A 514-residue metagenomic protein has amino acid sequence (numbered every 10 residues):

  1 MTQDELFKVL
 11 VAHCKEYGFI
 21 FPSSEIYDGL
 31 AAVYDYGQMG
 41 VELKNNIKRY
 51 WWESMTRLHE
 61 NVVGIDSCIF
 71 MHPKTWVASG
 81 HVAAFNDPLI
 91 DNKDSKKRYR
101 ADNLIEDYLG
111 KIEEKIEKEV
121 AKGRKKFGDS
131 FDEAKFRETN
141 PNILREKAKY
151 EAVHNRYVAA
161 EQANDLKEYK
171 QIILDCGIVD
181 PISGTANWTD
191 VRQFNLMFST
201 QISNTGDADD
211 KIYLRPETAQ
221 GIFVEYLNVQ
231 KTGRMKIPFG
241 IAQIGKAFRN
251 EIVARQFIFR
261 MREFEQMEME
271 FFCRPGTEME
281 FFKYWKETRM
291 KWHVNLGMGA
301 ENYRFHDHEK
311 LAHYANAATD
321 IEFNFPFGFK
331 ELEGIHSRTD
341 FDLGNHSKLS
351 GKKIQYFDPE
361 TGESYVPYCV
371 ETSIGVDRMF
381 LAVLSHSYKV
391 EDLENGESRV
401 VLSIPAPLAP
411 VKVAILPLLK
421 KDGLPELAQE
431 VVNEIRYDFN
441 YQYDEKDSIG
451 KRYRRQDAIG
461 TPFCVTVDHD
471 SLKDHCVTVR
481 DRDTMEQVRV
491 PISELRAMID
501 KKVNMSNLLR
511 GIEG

Functional and structural regions predicted by a protein language model:
M1-G514: NTP/phosphate- and nucleic-acid-binding module
